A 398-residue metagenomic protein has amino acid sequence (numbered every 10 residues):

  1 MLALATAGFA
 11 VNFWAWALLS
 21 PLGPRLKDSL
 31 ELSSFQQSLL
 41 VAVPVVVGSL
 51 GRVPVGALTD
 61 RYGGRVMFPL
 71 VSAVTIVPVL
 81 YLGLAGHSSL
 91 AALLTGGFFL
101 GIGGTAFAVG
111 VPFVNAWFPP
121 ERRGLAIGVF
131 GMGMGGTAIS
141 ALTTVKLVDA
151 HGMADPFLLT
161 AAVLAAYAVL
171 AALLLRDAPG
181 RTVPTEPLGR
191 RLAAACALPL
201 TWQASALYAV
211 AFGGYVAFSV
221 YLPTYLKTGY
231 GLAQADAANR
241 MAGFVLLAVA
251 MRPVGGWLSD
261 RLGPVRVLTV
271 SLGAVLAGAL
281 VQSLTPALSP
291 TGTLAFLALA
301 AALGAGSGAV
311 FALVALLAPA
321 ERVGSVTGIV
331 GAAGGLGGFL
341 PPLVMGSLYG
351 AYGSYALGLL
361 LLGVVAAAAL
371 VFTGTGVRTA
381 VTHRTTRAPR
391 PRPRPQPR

Functional and structural regions predicted by a protein language model:
L19-S20, L200-A250: Extracytoplasmic gate region of multi-pass secondary transporters
L50-H87, S259: Conserved MFS/SLC helix-loop-helix module at the cytosolic interface between two early adjacent transmembrane helices
G96-G133: Cytoplasmic helix-loop-helix junction between adjacent transmembrane helices in 12-TM secondary transporters
T105-F118, A305-P319: Intracellular juxtamembrane helix-capping segments at the cytosolic ends of symmetry-related transmembrane helices
V129-R176: Helix-loop-helix hairpin linking two adjacent transmembrane segments in secondary transporters
D177-S205: Juxtamembrane intracellular "pre-TM" segments in multi-pass secondary transporters
G263-L313: C-terminal transmembrane helical hairpin of 12-TM major facilitator-type secondary transporters
L317-S354: A late C-terminal transmembrane helix in Major Facilitator Superfamily
